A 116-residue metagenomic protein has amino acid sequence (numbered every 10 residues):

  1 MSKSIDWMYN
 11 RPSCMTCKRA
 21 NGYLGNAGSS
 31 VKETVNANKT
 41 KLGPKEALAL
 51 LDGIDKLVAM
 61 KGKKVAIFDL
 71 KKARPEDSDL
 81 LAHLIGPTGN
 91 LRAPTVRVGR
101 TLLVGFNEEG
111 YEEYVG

Functional and structural regions predicted by a protein language model:
M1-A27, V31-T34: Local sequence-structure signature of Cys/Sec-based thiol-disulfide redox active-site neighborhoods
R11, N36, M60-G62: Acidic/polar N-terminal loop/beta-strand segments that form early-domain functional surfaces
S30-P44: Thiol-based oxidoreductase modules, predominantly thioredoxin-like and allied folds used for disulfide exchange
K41-G116: Thiol/selenol-based redox catalytic cores and closely related redox-interacting motifs
